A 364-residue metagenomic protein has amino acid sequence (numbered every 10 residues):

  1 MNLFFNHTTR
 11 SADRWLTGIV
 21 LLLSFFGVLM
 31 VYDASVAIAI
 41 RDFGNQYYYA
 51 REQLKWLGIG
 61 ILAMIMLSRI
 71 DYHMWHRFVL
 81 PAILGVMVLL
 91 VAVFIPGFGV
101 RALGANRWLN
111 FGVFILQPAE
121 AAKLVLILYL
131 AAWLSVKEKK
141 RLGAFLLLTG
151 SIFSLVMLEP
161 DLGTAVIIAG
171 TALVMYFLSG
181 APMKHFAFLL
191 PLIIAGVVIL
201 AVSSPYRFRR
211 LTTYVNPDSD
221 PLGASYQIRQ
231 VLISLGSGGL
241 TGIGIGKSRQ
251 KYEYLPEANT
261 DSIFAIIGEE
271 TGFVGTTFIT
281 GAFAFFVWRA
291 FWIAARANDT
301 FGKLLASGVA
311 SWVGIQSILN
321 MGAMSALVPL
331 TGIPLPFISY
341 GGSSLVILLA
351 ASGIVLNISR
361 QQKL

Functional and structural regions predicted by a protein language model:
M1-F4, N320-L364: A juxtamembrane structural motif centered on a specific transmembrane helix
M1-V20: N-terminal membrane topogenic signal
T17-F25, L29-D33, I40-Q227, A265-A326 (+1 more regions): Hydrophobic alpha-helical transmembrane segments of multi-pass inner membrane proteins, especially in bacterial systems
S24, D33-V36, S248, S339 (+1 more regions): Short linear Ser/Thr-Pro motifs
S35, L235, G239, S325: Short, small-residue-rich loop/turn micro-motifs
G112-A122, L158-P160, G239-G244, I333-I347: Glycine/serine-rich anion-binding loops at beta->alpha junctions that coordinate negatively charged ligand groups
T164, T260, T331: Ser/Thr-centric signal marking residues that sit in or immediately flank functional binding/regulatory motifs
T213, P217-T260, F264, T271-G275: TM-adjacent membrane-interface loops and short helices in multi-pass inner/ER membrane proteins
